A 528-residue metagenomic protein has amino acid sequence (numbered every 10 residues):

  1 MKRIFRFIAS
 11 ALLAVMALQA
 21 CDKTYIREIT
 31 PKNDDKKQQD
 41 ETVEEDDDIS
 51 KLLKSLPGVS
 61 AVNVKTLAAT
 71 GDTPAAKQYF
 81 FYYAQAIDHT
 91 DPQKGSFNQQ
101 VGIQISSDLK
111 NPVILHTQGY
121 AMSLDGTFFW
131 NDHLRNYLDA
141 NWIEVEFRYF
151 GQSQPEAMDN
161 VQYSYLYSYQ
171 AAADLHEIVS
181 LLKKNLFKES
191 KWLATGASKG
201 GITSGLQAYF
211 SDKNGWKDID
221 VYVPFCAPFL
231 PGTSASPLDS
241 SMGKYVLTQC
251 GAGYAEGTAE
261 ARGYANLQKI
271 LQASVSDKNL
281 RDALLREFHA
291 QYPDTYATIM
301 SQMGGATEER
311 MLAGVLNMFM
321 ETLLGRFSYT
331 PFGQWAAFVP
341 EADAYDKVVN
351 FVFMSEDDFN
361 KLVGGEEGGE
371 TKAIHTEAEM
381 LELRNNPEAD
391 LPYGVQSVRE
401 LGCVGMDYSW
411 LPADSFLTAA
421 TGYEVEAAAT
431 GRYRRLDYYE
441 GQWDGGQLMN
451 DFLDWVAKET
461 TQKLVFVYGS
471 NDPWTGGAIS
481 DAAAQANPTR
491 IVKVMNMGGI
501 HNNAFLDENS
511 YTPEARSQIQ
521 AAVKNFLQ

Functional and structural regions predicted by a protein language model:
M16-A20: C-terminal motif of bacterial Sec signal peptides marking the signal peptidase cleavage site
Y25-A140, W192, Y511-Q528: Catalytic-loop region of hydrolases
H89-Q170, Y438-K463, S470-P473, A478-A483: N-terminal cap/lid subdomain of alpha/beta-hydrolase-fold enzymes
S164-K184: Alpha/beta-hydrolase active-site loop
F187-S198: Alpha/beta-hydrolase fold nucleophile elbow
K199-N214: Short glycine-enriched nucleophile-adjacent loop and the immediately C-terminal alpha-helix near the catalytic center
N214-L323: A catalytic-pocket lid/entrance helix-loop region that shapes and gates access to the active site across common
R286-D444: Alpha/beta-hydrolase fold active-site neighborhood
